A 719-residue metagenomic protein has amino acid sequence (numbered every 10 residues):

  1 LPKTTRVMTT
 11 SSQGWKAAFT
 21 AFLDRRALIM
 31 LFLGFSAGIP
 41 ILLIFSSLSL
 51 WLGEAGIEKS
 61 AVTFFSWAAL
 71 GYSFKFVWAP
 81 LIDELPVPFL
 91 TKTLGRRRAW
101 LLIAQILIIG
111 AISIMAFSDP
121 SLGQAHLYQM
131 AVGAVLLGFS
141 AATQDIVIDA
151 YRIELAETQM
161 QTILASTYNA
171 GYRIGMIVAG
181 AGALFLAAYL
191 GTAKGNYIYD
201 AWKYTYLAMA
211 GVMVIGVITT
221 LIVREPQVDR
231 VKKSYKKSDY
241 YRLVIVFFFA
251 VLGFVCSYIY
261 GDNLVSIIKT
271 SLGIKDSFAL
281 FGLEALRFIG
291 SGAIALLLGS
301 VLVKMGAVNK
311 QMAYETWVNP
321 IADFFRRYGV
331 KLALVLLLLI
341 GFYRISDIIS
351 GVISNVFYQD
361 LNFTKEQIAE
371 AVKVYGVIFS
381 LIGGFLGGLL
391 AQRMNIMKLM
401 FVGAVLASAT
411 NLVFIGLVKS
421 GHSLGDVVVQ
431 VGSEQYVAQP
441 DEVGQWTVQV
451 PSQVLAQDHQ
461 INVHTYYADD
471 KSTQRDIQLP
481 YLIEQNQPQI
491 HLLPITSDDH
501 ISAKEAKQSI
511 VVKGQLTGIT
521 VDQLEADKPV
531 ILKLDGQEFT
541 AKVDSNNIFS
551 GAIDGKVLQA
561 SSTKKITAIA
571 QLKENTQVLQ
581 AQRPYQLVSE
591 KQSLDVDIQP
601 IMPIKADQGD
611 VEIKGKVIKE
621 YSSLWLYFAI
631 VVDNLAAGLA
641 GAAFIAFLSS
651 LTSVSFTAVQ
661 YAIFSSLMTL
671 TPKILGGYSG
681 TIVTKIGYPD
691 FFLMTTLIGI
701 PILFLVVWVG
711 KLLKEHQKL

Functional and structural regions predicted by a protein language model:
P2-D24, A116-A131, T158-L339, A456 (+2 more regions): Intracellular loop-helix junctions on the cytosolic face of multi-pass helical membrane proteins
S12-Y72, S257-S266, L334-L339, Y343-F357: Helix-loop boundary and gating motifs at the non-cytosolic
K59, T158-T167, K365-E366, V654-F664: Loop-to-transmembrane helix entry/capping segments in MFS-fold secondary transporters and related SLC/MFSD carriers
K75-W78, G290-S300, A371-M394, G403 (+2 more regions): Transmembrane alpha-helices of Major Facilitator/SLC transporters
F76-T93, G383-L399, V683-T684: Helix-to-loop junctions at the C-terminal end of transmembrane segments in multipass secondary transporters
L101-Q124, L406-S423: C-terminal ends and interior cores of transmembrane alpha-helices in multi-pass membrane transporters/permeases
M400-G425, Q430, I618-A643: C-terminal transmembrane helical hairpin of 12-TM major facilitator-type secondary transporters
T657-T684: A late C-terminal transmembrane helix in Major Facilitator Superfamily
